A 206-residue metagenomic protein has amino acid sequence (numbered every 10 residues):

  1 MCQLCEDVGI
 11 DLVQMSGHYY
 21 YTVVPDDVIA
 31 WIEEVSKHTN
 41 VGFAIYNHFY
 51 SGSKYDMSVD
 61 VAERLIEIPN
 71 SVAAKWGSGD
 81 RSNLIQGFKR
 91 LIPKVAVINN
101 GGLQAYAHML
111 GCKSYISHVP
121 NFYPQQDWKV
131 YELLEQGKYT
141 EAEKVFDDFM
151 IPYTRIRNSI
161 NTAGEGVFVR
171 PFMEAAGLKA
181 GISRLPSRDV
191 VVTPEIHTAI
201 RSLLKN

Functional and structural regions predicted by a protein language model:
M1-D56, R188-D189: Active-site beta->alpha loop and helix N-cap motifs at the rims of alpha/beta catalytic domains
C2, K94-N100, E165-F168, E174: Helix-coil boundary/capping segments in enzymes
Q3, D147-I151, E174: Short amphipathic alpha-helical surface patches that mediate protein-protein
H38, F49-N161: Catalytic alpha/beta core domains of metabolic enzymes, predominantly
Y153-S187: Conserved short secondary-structure transition element at the edge of the structured enzyme core that lines
G177-N206: Flexible C-terminal active-site loop/helix
